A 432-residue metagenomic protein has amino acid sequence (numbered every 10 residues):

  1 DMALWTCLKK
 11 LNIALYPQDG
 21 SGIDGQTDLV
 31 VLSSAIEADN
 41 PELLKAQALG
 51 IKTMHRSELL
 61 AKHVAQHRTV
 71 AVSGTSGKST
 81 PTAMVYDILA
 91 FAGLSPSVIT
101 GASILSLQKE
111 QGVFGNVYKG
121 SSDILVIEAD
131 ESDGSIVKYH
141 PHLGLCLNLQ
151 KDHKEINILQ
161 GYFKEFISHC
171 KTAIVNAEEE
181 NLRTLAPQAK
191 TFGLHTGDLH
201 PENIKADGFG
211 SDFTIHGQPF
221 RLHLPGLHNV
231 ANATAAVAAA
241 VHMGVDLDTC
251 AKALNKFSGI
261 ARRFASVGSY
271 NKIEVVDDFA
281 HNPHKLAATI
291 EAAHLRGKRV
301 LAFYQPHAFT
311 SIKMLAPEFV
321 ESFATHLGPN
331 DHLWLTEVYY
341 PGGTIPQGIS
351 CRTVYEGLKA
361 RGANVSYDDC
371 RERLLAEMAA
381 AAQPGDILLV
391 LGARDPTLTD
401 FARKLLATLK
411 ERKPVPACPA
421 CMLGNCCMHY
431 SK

Functional and structural regions predicted by a protein language model:
W5-K10, P17-T27, S34-A177, N181-A189 (+4 more regions): Phosphate-binding loop of NTP-binding sites
N12-I13, Q26, V30, A186-Q188 (+1 more regions): ATP-dependent carboxylate-amine ligase
Y16-D19, M54-E58, I99, N176-E178 (+4 more regions): Beta-strand->loop->alpha-helix junctions that form or flank phosphate-binding loops in nucleotide-handling enzymes
G20-G25, L59-H63, H195-H200, P341 (+1 more regions): A short acidic, often aromatic-flanked loop/helix-cap motif at beta-alpha or helix-coil junctions that lines enzyme
E58, T75, G101, L194 (+3 more regions): Cofactor-binding loop segments of dinucleotide-utilizing enzymes, especially the Rossmann-like FAD- and NAD(P)+-binding
G210-I215: Short polybasic amphipathic segments
F220-P225, I273-D277: Short pre-catalytic strand/loop immediately N-terminal to key active-site residues, enriched for Gly-Thr
G226-T234: Short, conserved micro-motifs enriched in small and acidic residues
